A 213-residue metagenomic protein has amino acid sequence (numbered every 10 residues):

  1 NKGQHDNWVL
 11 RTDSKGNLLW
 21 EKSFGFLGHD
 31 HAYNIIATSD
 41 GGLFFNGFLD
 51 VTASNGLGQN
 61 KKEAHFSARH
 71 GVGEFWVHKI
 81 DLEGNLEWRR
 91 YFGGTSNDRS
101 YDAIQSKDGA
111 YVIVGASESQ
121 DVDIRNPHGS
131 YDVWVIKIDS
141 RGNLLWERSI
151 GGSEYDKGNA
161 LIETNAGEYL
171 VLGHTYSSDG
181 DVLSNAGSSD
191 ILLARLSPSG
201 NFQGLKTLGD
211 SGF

Functional and structural regions predicted by a protein language model:
N1-F213: A sequence-level/structural motif corresponding to short, flexible coil/turn segments enriched in small polar residues
